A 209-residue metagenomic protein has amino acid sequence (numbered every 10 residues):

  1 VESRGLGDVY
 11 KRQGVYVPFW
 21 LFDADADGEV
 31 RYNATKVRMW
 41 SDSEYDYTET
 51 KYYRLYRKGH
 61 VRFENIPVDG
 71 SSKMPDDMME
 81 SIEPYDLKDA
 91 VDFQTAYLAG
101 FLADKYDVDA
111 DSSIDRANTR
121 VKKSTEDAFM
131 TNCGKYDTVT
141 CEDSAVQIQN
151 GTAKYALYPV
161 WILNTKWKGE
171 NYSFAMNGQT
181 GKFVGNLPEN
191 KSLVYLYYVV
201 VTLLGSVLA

Functional and structural regions predicted by a protein language model:
V1-Y10: Single conserved hydrophobic/aromatic residue that forms the stacking wall/gate of nucleotide- or nucleobase-binding
K11-R31, E64-P67, Y106, A110 (+3 more regions): Conserved histidines in hydrophobic membrane contexts and catalytic metal-binding motifs
R12-D111: Contiguous hydrophobic, core-forming segments of folded domains
Q13, Y45-D46, A153, L204-V207: Short amphipathic alpha-helical patches
W40, K182-F183, S192-V194: A short local loop/turn or secondary-structure capping micro-motif enriched for an aromatic residue
Q94-K154: Long, positively charged binding patches that form subdomain-scale interaction surfaces for polyanionic ligands
S192-A209: Alpha-helical transmembrane spans
